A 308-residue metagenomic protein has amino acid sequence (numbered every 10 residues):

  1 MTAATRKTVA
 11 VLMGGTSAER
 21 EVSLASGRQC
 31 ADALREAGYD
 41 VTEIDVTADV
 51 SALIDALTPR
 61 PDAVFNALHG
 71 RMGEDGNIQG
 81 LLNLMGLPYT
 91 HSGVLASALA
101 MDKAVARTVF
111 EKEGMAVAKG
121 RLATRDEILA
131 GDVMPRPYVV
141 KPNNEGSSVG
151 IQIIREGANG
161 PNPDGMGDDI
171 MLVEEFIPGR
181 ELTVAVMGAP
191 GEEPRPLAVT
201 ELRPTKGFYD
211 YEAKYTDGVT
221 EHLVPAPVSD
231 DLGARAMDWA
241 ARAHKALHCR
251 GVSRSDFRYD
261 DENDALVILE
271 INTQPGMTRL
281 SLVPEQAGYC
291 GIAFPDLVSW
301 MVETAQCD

Functional and structural regions predicted by a protein language model:
M1-L12, L57, L99-R180, P190: Active-site nucleotide/adenylate-binding loops and adjacent lid/helix of ATP-dependent enzymes
M1-L95, L99-M101, V105, T124-A130 (+2 more regions): ATP-binding N-terminal substructure of ATP-dependent carboxylate-amine bond-forming enzymes
A3-A4, D230-D308: ATP-dependent carboxylate activation and anion-phosphoryl transfer catalytic cores that bind Mg-ATP to form
V41, P88-Y89, V117, Y138 (+1 more regions): Hydrophobic beta-strand scaffold residues
P59-R60, D132-P135, D261-V267: A short, glycine/Asx- and small/polar-enriched loop/turn that sits immediately N-terminal to a beta-strand
N77-N83, Y209-T216, T273: Short, flexible, mixed-charge acidic loops at enzyme active sites
E156-D238, L266-V267: Phosphate-binding site of ATP-dependent enzymes
